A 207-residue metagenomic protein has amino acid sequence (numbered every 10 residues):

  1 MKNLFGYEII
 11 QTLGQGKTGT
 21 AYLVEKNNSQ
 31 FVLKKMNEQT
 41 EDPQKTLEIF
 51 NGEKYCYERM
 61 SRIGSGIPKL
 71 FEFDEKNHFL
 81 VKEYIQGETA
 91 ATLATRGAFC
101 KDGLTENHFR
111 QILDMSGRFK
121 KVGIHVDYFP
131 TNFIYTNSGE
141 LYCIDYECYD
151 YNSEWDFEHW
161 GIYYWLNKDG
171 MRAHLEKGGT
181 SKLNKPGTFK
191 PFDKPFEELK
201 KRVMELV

Functional and structural regions predicted by a protein language model:
N3-T12: Conserved N-terminal boundary motif of the eukaryotic protein kinase catalytic domain
Q11-T12, K17-N51: ATP-binding glycine-rich loop module of kinase domains
L23, K35, E72, V81-Y84 (+1 more regions): Conserved hydrophobic "DFG−1" position in protein kinase catalytic cores
Y55-G66: Structural motif at the C-terminus of the N-lobe alphaC helix and the adjacent alphaC-beta4 loop of the Hanks-type
S65-H108: Conserved structural core of kinase catalytic domains
D114-I124: Protein kinase catalytic-loop region centered on the HRD/HxD motif
I124, T136-V207: C-lobe/activation-segment region of protein kinase-like
Y128-I134: Hydrophobic residue at the +6 position relative to the catalytic HRD Asp in the kinase catalytic loop
